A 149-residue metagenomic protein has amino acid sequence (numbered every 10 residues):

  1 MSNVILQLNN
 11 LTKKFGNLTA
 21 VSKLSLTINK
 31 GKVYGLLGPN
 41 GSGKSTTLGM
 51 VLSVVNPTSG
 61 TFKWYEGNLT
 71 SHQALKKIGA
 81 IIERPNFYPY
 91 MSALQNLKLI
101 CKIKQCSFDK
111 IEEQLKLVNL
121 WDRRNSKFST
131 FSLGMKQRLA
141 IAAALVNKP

Functional and structural regions predicted by a protein language model:
P39-G43: Walker A (P-loop) phosphate-binding loop of ABC-type ATPase nucleotide-binding domains
L52: Helix-to-loop junction immediately C-terminal to a conserved catalytic motif
G60-K76: Conserved ABC transporter NBD signature motif
K98, K102, F108-R123: Conserved ABC ATPase "signature" region
I141: Hydrophobic anchor residue at the start of the ABC signature
